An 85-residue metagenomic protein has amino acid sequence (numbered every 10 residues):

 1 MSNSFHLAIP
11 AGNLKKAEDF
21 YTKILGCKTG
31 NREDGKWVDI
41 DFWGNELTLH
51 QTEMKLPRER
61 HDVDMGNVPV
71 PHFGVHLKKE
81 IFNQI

Functional and structural regions predicted by a protein language model:
M1-S4, K28-K79, I85: Vicinal oxygen chelate
A17-T22: Conserved active-site tyrosine of GNAT-family acetyltransferases
